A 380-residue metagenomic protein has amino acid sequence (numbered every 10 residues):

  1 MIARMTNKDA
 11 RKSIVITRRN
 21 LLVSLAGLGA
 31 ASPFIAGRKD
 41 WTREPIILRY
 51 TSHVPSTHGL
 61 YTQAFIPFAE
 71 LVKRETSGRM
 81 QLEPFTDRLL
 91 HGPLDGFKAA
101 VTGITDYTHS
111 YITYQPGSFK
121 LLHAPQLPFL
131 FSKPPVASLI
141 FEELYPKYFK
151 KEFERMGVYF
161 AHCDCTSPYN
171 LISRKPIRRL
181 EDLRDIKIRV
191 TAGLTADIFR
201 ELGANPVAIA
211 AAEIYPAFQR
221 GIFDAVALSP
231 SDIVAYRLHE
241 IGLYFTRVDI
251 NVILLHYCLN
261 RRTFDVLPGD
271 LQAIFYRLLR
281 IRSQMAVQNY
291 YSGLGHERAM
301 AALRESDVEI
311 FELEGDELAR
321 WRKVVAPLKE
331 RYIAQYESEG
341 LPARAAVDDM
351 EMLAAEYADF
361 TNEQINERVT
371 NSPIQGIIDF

Functional and structural regions predicted by a protein language model:
I2, K12-V136, F153-F380: N-terminal secretory/targeting leader peptides
V136-K147: A gly/proline- and charged-residue-enriched helix-loop-helix capping module
